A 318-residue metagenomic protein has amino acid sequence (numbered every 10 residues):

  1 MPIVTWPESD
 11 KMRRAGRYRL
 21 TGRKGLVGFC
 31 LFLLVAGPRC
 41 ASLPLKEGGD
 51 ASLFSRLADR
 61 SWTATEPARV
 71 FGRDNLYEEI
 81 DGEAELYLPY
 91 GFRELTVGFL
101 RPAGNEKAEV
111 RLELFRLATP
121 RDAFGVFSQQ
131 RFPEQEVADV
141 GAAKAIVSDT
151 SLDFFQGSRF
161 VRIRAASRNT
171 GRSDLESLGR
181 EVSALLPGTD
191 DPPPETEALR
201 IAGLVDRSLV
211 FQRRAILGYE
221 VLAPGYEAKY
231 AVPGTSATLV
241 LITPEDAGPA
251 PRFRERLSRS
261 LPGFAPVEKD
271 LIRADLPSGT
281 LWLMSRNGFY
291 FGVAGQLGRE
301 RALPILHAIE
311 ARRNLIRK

Functional and structural regions predicted by a protein language model:
M1-G22: N-terminal secretory signal peptides that target proteins for export/translocation
P7, L20-A41: Sec-dependent N-terminal signal peptides of Gram-negative exported proteins
Y18, V27-C30, S52, L152: Short non-domain terminal segments
L34, P38-K318: Soluble, non-membrane globular domain cores that form compact, hydrophobic packing and curved binding surfaces
